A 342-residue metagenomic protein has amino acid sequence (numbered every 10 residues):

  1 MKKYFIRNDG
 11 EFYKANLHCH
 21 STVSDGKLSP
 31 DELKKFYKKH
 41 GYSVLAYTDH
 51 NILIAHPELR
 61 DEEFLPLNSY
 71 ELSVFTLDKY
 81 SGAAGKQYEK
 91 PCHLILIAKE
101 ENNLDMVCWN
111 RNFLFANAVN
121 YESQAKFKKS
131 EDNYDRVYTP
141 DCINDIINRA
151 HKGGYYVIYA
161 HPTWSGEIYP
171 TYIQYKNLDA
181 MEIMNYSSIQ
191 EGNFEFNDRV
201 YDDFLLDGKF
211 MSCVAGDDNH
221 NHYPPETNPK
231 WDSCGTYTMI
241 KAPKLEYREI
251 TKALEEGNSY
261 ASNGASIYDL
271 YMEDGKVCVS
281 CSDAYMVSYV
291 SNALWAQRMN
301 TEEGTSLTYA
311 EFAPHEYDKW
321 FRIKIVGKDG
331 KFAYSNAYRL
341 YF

Functional and structural regions predicted by a protein language model:
M1-D9, G208-S212, D217-F342: C-terminal functional module detector
K2-Y156, A160, E167-I168, M184-R199 (+2 more regions): A metal-dependent hydrolase metal-coordination microenvironment
D25-L28, I168-N177, N193, H222-A242: Histidine/acidic-residue-rich catalytic or RNA/ligand-binding cores of hydrolases and nuclease-related proteins
F36, Y172, F204-L205: A general structural signal for stabilizing positions within well-ordered secondary structure
K39, Y175, D207-G208: Alpha-helix termination/capping residues and helix-transition junctions
G41, E63, K176-M181, G235: Glycine-enriched alpha-helix->loop->beta-strand junction motifs that scaffold or abut catalytic
Y42, P91-L94, G154, L178 (+3 more regions): Extracellular structured ligand-interaction cores
D198-F204, N219: Functionally critical loop-and-helix segments that line ligand-binding/catalytic clefts of soluble enzyme domains
